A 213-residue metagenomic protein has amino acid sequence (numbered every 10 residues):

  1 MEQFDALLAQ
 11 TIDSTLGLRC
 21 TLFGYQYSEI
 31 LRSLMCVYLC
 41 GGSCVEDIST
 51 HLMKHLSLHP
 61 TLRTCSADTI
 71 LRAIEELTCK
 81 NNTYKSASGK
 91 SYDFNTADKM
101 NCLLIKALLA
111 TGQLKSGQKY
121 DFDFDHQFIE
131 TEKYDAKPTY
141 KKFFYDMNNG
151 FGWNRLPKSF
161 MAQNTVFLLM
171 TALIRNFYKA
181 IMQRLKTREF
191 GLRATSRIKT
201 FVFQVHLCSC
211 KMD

Functional and structural regions predicted by a protein language model:
M1-T139, C208-D213: Dynamic "connector" segments at or just before major functional cores
A6, G41-E46, N176-T187: Short helix-capping/linker segments at secondary-structure and domain boundaries
C20-F23, Y38, P60, K137 (+4 more regions): Hydrophobic alpha-helical scaffolding
Y27-L34, V45, V166, M170 (+2 more regions): Short runs of predominantly hydrophobic/aromatic residues within well-ordered alpha helices that form helix-helix
I48, K137-M161, V166, M170 (+1 more regions): Short amphipathic alpha-helical "interface-anchor" segments enriched in bulky aromatics
K54-L58, W153, Q183: General structural signal for alpha-helix termini and helix-helix connectors
Q118-F122, N149, N164-T171, F201-F203 (+1 more regions): Structural beta-strand/beta-sheet cores of well-ordered domains, especially the beta-sheet scaffolds that support
F177-D213: A short, flexible helix-boundary coil/loop motif
